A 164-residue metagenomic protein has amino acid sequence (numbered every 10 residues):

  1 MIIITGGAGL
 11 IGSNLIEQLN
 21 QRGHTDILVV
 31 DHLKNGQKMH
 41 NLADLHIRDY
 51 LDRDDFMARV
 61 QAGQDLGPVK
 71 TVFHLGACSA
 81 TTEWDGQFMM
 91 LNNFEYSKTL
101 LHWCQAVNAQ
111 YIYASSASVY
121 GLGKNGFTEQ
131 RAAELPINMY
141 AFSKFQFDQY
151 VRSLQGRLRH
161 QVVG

Functional and structural regions predicted by a protein language model:
M1, T25-D26, Q110, Q161: Residues at the starts of beta-strands that form the adenosine-phosphate
I2-H24: N-terminal Rossmann NAD(P)H-binding glycine-rich loop of SDR-like oxidoreductase domains
T5, V30, V72-G76, Y111-A117: SDR active-site strand-loop-helix element
S13-L15, N20, K38-M39, E83-D85 (+1 more regions): Short glycine-/acidic-enriched loop or helix-start segments at secondary-structure transitions that form or flank
L28-F56: Glycine-rich phosphate-binding loop and adjoining beta1-alpha1-beta2 segment of Rossmann-like nucleotide-binding folds
D44, R53-N92: NAD(P)H-binding glycine-rich loop region in Rossmannoid oxidoreductase-like domains and their noncatalytic homologs
L91, E95-T99, A106, Q110 (+1 more regions): Catalytic helix-loop patch of NAD(P)-dependent Rossmann-fold dehydrogenases
